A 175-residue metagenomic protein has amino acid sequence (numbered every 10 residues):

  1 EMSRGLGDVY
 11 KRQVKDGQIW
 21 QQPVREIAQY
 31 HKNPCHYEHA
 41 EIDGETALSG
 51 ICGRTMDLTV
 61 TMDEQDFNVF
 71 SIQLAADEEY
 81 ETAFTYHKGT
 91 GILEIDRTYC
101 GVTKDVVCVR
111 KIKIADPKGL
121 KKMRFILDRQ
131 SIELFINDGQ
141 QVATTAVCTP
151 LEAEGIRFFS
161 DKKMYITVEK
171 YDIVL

Functional and structural regions predicted by a protein language model:
E1-Y10: Single conserved hydrophobic/aromatic residue that forms the stacking wall/gate of nucleotide- or nucleobase-binding
I19-L48: Catalytic and substrate-binding clefts that recognize carbohydrates or anionic sugar/phosphate headgroups
A40-V102: Secretory/extracellular carbohydrate-interaction modules and structurally similar beta-sandwich "look-alikes"
E45-G50, V109-D116, T145: Beta-strand-rich interaction surfaces with strong enrichment in secreted/lumenal proteins
L58-V60, G119-I136: Short tryptophan-centered beta-strand motifs in secreted/extracellular beta-sheet-rich domains of glycan-recognition
G101-K122: Short, aromatic/His-centered strand-loop micro-motif at the edge of beta-sheets
G139-A153: Short, solvent-exposed beta-strand-to-loop segments that form ligand-recognition rims of beta-rich domains
L151-L175: Ligand-recognition surfaces built from glycine- and aromatic
